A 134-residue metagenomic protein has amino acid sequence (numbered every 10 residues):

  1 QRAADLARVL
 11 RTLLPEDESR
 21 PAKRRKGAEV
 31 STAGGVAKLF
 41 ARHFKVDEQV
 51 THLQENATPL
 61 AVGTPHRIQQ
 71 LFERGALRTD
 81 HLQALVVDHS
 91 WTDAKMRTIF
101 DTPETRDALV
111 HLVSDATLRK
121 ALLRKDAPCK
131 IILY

Functional and structural regions predicted by a protein language model:
Q1-R8, E29, G63, R67-Q69: Conserved Walker A/P-loop ATP-binding site and its immediately adjacent core in helicase/helicase-like ATPase domains
D5-R8, E48, R67, E104 (+1 more regions): Acidic, Ser/Thr-rich intrinsically disordered and amphipathic helical segments
R11-P15, H52-E55, R74-L82: Short, surface-exposed basic-aromatic patches at helix termini and helix-loop junctions that form
D17-R42: Conserved RecA-like helicase motor-core motifs
A37-V46, D101, C129: P-loop NTPase motor module signature
L39, L53, V62-T64, I68 (+2 more regions): Structural signal for hydrophobic/aromatic residues that build the beta-strand cores of folded beta-sheet domains
H43-V62: Conserved motor-coupling elements within RecA-like helicase/translocase cores
Q70, R74-V87, T92-Y134: Post-DEXD/H (motif II) to motif III coupling segment of the RecA-like Helicase ATP-binding lobe
